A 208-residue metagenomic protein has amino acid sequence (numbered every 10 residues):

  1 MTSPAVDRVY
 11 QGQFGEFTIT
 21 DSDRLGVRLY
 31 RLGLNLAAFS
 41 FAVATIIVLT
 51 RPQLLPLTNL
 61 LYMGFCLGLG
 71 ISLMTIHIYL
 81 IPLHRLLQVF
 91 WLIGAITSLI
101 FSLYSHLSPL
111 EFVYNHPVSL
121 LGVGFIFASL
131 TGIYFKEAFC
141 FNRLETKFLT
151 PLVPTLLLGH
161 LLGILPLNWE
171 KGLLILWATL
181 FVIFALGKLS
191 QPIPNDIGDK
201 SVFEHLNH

Functional and structural regions predicted by a protein language model:
M1-C66, K200-L206: N-terminal topogenic module of multi-pass integral membrane proteins
T2-V9, V153-H208: C-terminal membrane-adjacent module
P52-L67, L110-G124, L174: Structural signature of hydrophobic alpha-helical transmembrane segments
Y62, P82-A95, H116-L120, N142-P151: Cytoplasmic-side transmembrane-helix entry/capping segments in multi-pass membrane proteins
G70-L83, L130-C140, K188-L189: C-terminal ends of transmembrane helices
M74-V113: Membrane-helix boundary elements
F90-F101, K147-H160, E204-H208: Small-residue-rich segments of transmembrane alpha-helices in multi-pass membrane proteins, especially helix faces
F125-C140, P154-L162: Alpha-helical transmembrane segments in multipass membrane proteins, preferentially the mid-helix core
